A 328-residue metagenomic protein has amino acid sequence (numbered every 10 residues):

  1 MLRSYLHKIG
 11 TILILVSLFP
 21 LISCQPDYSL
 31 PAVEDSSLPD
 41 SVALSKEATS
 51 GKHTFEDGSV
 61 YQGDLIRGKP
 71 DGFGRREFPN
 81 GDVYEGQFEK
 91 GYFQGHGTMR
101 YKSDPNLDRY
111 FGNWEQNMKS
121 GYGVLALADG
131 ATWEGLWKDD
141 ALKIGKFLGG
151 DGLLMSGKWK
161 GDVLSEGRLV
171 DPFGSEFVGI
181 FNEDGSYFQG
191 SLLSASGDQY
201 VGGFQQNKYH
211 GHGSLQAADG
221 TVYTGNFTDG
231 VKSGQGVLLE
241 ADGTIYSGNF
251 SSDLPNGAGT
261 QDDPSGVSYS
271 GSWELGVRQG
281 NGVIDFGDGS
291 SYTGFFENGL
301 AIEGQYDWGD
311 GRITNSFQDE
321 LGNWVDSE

Functional and structural regions predicted by a protein language model:
L2-I12: Bacterial N-terminal signal peptides that target proteins for export
G10-L21: Bacterial N-terminal signal peptides
S23-E328: Glycine/tyrosine- and acidic-biased, solvent-exposed loop/turn segments at the edges of beta-strands
